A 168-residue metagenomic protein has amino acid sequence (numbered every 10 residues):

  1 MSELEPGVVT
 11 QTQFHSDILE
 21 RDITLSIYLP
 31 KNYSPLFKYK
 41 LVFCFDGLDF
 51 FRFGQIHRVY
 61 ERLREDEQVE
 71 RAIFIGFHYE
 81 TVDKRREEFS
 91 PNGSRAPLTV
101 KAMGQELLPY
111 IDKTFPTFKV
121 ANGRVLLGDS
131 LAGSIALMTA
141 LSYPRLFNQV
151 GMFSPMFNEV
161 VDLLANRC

Functional and structural regions predicted by a protein language model:
M1-C168: Non-catalytic cap/lid and distal C-terminal segments of serine-dependent acyl enzymes
